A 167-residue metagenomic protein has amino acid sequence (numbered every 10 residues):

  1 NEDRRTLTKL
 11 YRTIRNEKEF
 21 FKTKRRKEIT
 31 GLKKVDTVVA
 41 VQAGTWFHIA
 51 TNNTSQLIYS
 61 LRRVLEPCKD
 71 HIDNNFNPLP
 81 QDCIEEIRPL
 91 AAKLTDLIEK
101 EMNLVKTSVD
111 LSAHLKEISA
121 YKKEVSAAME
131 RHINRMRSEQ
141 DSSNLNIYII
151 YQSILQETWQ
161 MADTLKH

Functional and structural regions predicted by a protein language model:
N1-H167: Cytosolic, long alpha-helical scaffolding segments
